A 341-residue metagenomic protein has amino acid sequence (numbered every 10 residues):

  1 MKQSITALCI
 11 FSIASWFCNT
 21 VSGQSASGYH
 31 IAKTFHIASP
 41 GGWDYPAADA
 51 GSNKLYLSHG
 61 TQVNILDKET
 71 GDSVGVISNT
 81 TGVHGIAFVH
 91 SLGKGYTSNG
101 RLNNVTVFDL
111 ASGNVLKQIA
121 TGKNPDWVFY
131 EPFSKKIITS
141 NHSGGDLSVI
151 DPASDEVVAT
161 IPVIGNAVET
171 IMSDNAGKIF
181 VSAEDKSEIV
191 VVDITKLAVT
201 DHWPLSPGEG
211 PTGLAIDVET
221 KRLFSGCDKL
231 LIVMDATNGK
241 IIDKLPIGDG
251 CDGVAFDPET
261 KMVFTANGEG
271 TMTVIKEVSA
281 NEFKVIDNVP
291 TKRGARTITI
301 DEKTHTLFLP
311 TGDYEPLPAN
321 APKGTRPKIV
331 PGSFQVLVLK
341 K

Functional and structural regions predicted by a protein language model:
M1-S27: Bacterial Sec-dependent N-terminal signal peptides
N19-K341: Predominantly soluble domains enriched in secretory-pathway, periplasmic, or organellar proteins
